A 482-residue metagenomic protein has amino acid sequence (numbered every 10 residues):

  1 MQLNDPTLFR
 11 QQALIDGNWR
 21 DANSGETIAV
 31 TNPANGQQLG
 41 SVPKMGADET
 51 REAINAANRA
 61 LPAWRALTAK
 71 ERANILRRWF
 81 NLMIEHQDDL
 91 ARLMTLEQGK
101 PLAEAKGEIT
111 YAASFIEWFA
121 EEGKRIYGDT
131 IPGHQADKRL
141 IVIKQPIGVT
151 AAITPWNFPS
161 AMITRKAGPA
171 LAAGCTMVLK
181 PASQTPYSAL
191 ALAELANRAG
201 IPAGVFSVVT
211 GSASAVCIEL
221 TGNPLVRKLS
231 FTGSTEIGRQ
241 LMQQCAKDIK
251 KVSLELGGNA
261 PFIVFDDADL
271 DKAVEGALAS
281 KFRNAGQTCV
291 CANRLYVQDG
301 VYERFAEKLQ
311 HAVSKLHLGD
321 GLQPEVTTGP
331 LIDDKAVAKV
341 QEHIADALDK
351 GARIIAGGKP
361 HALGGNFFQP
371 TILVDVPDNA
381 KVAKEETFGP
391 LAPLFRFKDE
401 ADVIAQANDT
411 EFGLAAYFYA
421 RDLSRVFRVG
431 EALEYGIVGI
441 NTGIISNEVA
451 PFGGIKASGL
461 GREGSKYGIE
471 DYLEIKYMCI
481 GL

Functional and structural regions predicted by a protein language model:
M1-A34: Hydrophobic face of amphipathic alpha-helices that form TPR/SEL1-like repeat modules and related alpha-solenoid
G17, G36, T68, R72 (+12 more regions): Residue-level signal for inorganic ion chemistry
N35-S41, V226, I263, H317-L318 (+3 more regions): Conserved C-terminal structural/oligomerization subdomain of aldehyde/semialdehyde dehydrogenase
Q37-I126, D137: Glycine-rich loop-to-alpha-helix module at the N-terminal edge of alpha/beta enzyme cores
Q38-M45, A60-A66, A152, F262-F265 (+5 more regions): Short, well-ordered beta-strand elements within core beta-sheets of diverse protein domains
L61, R65, F80-Q87, A91 (+19 more regions): Structural signal for hydrophobic packing residues in well-ordered secondary-structure cores of soluble enzyme domains
G128-K272, F397: Rossmann-like NAD(P) dinucleotide-binding subdomain of oxidoreductase/dehydrogenase enzymes
K228, E236-P377, I440: ALDH superfamily catalytic-core signature
